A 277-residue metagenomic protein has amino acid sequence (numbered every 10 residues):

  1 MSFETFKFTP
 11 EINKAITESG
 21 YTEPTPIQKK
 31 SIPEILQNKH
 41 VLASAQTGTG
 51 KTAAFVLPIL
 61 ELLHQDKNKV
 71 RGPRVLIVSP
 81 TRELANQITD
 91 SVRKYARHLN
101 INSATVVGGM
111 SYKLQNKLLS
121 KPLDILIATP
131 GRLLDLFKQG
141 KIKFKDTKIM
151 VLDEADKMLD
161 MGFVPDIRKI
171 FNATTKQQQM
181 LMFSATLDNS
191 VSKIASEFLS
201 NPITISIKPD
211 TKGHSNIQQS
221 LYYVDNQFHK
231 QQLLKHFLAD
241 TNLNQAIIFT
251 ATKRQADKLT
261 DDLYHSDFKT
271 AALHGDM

Functional and structural regions predicted by a protein language model:
S2-M277: Conserved helicase RecA-like core
